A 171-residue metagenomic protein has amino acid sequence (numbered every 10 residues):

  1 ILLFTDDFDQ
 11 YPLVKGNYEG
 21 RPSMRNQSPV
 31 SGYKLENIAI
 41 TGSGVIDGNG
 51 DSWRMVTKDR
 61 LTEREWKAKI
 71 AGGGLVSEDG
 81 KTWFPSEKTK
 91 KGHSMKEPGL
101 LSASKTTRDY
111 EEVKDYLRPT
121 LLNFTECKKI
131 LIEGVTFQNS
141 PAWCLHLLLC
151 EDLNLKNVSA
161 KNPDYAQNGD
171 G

Functional and structural regions predicted by a protein language model:
I1-G171: Extracellular/periplasmic carbohydrate-active domains that bind, remodel, or depolymerize complex polysaccharides
